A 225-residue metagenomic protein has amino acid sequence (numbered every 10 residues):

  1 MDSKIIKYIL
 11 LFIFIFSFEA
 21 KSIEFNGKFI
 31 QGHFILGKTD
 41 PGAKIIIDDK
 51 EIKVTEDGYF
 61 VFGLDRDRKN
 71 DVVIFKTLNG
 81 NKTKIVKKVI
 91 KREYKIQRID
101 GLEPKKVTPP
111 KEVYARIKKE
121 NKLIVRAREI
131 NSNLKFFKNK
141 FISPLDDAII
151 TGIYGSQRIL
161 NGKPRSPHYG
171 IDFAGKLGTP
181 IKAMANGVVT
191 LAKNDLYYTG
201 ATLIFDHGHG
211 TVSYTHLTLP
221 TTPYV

Functional and structural regions predicted by a protein language model:
S3-L11: Sec-dependent signal peptide recognition, specifically the positively charged N-region followed immediately by
F12-A20: Hydrophobic h-region of N-terminal signal peptides that target proteins for export in Gram-negative bacteria
S22-V86, K91-R92: Cationic-aromatic interfacial patches
T55, M184, H207: Short, acidic, Ser/Thr-enriched surface-loop or helix-capping motifs
V86-T199: Surface-exposed, glycine-biased beta-strand/turn segments
P180-K182, L203, S213-Y214: His/acidic/aromatic-lined binding-pocket segments of jelly-roll/cupin-type domains and related regulatory beta-sandwich
H207-L217: Short histidine-centered loop motifs in beta-beta connectors
H216-V225: Single conserved hydrophobic/aromatic residue that forms the stacking wall/gate of nucleotide- or nucleobase-binding
